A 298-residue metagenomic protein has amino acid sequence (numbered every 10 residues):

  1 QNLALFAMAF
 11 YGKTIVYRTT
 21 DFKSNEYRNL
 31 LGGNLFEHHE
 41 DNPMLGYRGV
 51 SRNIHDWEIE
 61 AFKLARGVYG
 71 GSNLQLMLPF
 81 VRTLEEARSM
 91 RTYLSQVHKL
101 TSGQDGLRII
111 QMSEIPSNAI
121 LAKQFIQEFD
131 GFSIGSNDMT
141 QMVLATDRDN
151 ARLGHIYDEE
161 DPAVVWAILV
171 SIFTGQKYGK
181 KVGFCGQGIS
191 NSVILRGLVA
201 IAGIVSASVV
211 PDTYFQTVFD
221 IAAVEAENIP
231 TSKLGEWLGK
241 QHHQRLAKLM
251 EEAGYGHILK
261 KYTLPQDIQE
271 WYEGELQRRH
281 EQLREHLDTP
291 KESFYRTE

Functional and structural regions predicted by a protein language model:
Q1-T297: Conserved alpha/beta-domain cores
